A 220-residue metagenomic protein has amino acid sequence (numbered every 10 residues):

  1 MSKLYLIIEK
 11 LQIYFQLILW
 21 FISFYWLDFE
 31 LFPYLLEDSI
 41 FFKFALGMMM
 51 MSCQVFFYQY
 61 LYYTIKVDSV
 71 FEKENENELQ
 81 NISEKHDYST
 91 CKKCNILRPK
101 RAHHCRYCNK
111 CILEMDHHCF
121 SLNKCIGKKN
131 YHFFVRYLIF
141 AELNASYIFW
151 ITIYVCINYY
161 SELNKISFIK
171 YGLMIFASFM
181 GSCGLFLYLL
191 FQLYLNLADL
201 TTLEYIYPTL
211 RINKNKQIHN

Functional and structural regions predicted by a protein language model:
M1-N220: Membrane-associated feature with strongest affinity for ZDHHC
